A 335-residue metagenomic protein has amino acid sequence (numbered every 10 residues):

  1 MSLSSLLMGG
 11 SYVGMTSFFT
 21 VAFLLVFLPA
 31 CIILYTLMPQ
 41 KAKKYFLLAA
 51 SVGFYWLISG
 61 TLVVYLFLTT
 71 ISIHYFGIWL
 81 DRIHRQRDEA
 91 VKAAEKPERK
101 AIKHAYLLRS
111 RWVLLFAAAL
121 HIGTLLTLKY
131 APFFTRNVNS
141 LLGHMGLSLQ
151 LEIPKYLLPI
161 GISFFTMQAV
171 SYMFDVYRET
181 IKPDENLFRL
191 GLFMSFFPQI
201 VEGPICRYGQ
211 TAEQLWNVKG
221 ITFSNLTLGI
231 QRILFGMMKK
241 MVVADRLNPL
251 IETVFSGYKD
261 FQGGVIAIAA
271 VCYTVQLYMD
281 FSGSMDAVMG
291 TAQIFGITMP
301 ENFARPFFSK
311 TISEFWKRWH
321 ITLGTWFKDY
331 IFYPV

Functional and structural regions predicted by a protein language model:
S2-V335: Membrane-embedded transmembrane alpha-helical bundles that form the catalytic cores of multi-pass lipid-modifying
